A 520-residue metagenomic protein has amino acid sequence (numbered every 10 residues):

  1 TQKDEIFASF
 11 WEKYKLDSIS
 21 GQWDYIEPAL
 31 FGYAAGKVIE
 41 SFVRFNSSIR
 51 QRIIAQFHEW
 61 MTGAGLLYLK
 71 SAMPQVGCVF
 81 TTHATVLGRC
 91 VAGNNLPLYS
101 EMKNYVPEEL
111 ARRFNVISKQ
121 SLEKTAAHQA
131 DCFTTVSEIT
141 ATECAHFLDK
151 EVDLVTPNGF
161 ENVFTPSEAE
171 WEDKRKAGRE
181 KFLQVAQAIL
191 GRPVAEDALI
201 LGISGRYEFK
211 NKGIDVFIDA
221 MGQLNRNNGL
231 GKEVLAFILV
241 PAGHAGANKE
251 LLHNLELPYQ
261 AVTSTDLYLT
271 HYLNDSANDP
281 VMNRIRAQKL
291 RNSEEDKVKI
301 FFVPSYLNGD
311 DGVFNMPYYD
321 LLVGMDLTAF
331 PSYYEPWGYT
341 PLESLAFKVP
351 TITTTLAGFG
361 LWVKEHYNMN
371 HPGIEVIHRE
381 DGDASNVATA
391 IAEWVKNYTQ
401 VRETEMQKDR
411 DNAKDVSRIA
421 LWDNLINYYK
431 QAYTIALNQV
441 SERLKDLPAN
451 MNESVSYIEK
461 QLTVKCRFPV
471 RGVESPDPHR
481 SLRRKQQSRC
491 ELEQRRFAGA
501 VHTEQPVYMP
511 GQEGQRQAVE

Functional and structural regions predicted by a protein language model:
T1-I458: Catalytic cores of nucleotide-sugar-dependent glycosyltransferases that transfer UDP/GDP/TDP-activated
T463-E520: Conserved, typically small/hydrophobic "pivot" residues
